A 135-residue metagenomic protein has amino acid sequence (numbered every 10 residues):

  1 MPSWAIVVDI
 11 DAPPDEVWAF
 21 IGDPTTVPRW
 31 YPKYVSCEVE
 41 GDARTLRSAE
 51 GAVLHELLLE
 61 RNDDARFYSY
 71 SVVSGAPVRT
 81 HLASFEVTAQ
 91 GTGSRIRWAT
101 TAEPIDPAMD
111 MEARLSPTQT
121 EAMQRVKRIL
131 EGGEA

Functional and structural regions predicted by a protein language model:
M1-A5, E50, V126: An N-terminal domain-start capping segment
M1-E38: Hydrophobic ligand-binding cavity/cleft-lining segments
W4-I6, E56, Y68, A83 (+1 more regions): Hydrophobic residues positioned within well-ordered beta-strands of beta-sheet architectures
V8-I10, L46, V87: Short beta-strand element of the conserved SAM-dependent methyltransferase core
D15, R66, S94: Glycine-centered loop/turn positions within well-structured domains that cap or flank conserved ligand/cofactor-binding
T26-L82, Q90, E121, I129-A135: Glycine-rich portal/gate segments that line the openings of hydrophobic small-molecule binding cavities
V73-R128: Beta-strand/loop substructures that line and gate deep hydrophobic ligand-binding cavities in soluble
